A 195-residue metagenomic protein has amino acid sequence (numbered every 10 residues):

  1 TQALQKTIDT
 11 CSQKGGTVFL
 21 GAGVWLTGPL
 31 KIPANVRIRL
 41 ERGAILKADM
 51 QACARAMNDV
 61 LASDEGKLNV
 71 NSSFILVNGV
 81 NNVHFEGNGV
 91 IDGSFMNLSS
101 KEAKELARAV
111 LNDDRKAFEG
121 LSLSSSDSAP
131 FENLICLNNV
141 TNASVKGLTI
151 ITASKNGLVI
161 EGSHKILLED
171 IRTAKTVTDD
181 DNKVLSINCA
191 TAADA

Functional and structural regions predicted by a protein language model:
T1-A195: Extracellular/periplasmic carbohydrate-active domains that bind, remodel, or depolymerize complex polysaccharides
